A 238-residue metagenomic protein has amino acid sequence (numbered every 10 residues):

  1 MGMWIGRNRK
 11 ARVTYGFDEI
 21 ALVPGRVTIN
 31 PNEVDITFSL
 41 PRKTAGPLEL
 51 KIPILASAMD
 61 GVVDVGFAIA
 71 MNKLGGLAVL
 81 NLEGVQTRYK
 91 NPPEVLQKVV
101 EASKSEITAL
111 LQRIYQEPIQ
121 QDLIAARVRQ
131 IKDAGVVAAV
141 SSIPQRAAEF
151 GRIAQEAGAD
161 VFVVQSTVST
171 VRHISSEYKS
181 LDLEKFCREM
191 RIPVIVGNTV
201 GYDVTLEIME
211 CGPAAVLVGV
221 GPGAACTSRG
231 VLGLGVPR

Functional and structural regions predicted by a protein language model:
M1-R238: Active-site entrance/lid segments in N-terminal catalytic domains of soluble metabolic enzymes
